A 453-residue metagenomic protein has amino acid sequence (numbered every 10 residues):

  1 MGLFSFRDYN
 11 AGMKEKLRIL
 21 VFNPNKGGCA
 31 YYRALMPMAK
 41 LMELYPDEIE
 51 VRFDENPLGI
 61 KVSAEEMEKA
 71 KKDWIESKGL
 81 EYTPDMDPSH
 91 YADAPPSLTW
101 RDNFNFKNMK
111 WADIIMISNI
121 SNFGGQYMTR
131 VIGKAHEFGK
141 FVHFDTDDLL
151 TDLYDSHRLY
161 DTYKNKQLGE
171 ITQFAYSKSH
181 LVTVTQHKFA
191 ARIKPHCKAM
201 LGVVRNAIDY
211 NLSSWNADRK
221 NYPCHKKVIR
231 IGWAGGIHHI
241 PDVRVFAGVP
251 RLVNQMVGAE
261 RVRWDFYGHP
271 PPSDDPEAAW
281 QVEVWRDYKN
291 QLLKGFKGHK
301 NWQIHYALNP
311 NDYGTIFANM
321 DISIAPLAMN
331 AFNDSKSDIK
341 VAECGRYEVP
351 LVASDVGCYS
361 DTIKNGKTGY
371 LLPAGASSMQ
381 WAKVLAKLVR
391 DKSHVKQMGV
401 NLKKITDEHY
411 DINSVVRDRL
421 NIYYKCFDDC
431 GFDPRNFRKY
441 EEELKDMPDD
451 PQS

Functional and structural regions predicted by a protein language model:
L3, D391, I412-S453: C-terminal alpha-helical cap of glycosyltransferases
L17-L20, N221-R251, W264-D265: Conserved donor-binding/catalytic core segment of Leloir-type glycosyltransferases
F104, V131-G133, E137, L150 (+1 more regions): Membrane-proximal helix-turn-helix segments that form the acceptor-binding/catalytic region of lipid-linked
K188, A207: Carbohydrate-associated surface elements
H238-P241, A307-E343, A353-D361: Nucleotide-sugar-dependent
G268-P271, D275-F317: Nucleotide-activated donor-binding/catalytic signature segment of Leloir-type glycosyltransferases, i.e., the conserved
S360-A386: Change "using UDP/GDP/dTDP sugars" to "using nucleotide sugars
K387, H394-H409, N421, N436: A short, well-ordered alpha-helix in the C-terminal region of glycosyltransferases
